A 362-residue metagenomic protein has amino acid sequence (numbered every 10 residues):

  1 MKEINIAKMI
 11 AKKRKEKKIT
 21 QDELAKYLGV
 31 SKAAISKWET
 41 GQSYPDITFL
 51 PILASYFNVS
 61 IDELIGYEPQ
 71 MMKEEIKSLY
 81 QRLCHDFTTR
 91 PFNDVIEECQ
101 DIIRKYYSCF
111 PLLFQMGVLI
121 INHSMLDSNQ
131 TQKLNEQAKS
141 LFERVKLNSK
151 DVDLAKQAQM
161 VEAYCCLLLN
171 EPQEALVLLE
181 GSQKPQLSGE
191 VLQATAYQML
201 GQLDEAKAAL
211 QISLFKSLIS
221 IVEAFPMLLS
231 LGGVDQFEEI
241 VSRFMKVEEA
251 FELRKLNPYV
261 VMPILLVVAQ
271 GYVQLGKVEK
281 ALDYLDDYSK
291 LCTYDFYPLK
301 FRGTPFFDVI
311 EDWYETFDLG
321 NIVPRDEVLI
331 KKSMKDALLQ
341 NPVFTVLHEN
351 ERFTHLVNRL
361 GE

Functional and structural regions predicted by a protein language model:
M1-E16: A short, Lys/Arg-rich alpha-helix, primarily the initiator
K18-K37: Short alpha-helical DNA-recognition segment
T48-E63: DNA major-groove recognition helix of helix-turn-helix/homeodomain DNA-binding modules
P69-Q70, Q100-S108, E143-D151, V177-L187 (+4 more regions): Solenoid-like repeat scaffolds
K73-Y80, Y106-L113, S149-Q159, S182-L192 (+2 more regions): Generic helix N-cap/helix-start motif at coil->alpha-helix transitions
E74-S108, Q115, N122-N129: Alpha-helical segment of the N-proximal tetratricopeptide repeat
L83-R90, I121-E136, C166-E174, L228-E239 (+1 more regions): Short coil/turn connectors between adjacent alpha-helices in alpha-solenoid helical repeat scaffolds
I221-N350, T354-H355, R359-E362: Alpha-helical protein-protein interaction modules
